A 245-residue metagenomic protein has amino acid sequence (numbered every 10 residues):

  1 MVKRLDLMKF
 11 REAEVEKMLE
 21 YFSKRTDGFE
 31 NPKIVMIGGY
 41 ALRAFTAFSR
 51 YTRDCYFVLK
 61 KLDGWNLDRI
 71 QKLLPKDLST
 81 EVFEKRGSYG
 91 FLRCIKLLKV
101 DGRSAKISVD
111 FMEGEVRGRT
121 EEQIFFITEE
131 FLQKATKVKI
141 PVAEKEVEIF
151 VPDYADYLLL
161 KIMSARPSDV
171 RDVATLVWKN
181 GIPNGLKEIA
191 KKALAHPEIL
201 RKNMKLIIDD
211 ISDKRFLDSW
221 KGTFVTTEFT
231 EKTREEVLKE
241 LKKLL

Functional and structural regions predicted by a protein language model:
M1-L245: Compositionally biased terminal segments of proteins
